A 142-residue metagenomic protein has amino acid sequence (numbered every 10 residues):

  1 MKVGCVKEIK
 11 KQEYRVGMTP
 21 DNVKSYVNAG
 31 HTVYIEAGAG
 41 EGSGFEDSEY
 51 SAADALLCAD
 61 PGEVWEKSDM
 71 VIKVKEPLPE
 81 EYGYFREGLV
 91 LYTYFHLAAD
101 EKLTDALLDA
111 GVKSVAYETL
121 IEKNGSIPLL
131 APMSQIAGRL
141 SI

Functional and structural regions predicted by a protein language model:
M1-A37: N-terminal phosphate-binding or glycine-rich loops at protein starts, especially the Walker A/P-loop of NTPases
K2, P77-I142: Glycine/serine-rich phosphate-binding loop and adjoining beta1-alpha1 elements at the start of nucleotide-handling
K24, S48, G62, Y82-G83 (+1 more regions): Alpha-helical segments flanking ligand/cofactor-binding loops in enzyme cores
H31, A55, V112: Short phosphate-binding/catalytic loops that engage adenosine nucleotides
Y34-L57: N-terminal beta-loop-helix "entrance" segment that forms/cooperates in small-molecule cofactor or anionic ligand
D54-K67: Short acidic low-complexity segments
D69-M70, V90: Structural motif
